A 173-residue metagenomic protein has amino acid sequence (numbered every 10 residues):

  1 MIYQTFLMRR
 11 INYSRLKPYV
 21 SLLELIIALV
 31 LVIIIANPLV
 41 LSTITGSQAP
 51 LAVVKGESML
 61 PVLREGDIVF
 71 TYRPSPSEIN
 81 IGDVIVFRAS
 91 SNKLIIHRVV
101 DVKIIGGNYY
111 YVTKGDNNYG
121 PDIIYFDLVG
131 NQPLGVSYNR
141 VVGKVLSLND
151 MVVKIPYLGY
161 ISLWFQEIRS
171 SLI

Functional and structural regions predicted by a protein language model:
M1-E78, D150-I173: Protein maturation boundaries and topogenic segments
Y3-L7, S77-I173: Soluble "head" domains of membrane/secretory-pathway proteins
